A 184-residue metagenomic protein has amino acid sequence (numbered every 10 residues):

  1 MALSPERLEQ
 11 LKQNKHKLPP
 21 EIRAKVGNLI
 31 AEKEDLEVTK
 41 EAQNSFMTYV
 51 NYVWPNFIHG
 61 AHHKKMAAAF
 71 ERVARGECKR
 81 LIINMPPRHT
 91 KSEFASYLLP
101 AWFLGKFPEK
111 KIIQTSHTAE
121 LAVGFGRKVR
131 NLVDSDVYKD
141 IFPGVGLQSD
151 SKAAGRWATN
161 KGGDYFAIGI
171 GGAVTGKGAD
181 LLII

Functional and structural regions predicted by a protein language model:
M1-C78: N-terminal accessory segments
A67-E71, E93-G105: Contiguous, well-ordered alpha-helical segments that form the cores/surfaces of helical PPI scaffolds
E77-P100: Walker A/P-loop
W102-K111, D134-Y138: Post-Walker A helix-loop "phosphate-sensing" segment adjacent to the P-loop in P-loop NTPases
T115-G171: Conserved nucleotide-state-sensing and coupling region of NTP-binding domains
V174-K177: Conserved catalytic network of the ASCE P-loop NTPase/AAA+ motor domain
D180-I184: SF2 helicase catalytic motif II
